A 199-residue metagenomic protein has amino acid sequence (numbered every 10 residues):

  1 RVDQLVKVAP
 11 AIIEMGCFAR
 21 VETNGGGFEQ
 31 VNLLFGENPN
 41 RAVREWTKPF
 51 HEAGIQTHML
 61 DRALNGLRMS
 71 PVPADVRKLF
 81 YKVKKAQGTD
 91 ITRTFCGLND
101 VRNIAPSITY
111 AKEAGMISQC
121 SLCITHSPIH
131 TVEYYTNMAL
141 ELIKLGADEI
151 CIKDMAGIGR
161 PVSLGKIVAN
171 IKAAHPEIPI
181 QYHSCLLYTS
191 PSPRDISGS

Functional and structural regions predicted by a protein language model:
K7-N24: Catalytic domains of carbohydrate-active enzymes, especially glycoside hydrolases
I13-E14, K85, I143: Non-catalytic positions within long, well-ordered alpha-helices that form the structural scaffold/packing of enzyme
C17-A19, H51-T57, T89-D90, A114-M116 (+2 more regions): Short, well-ordered coil/turn segments that N-cap beta-strands
G25-P106, I117, L122-T136: Active-site beta->alpha loop and helix N-cap motifs at the rims of alpha/beta catalytic domains
N137-H175, P179, L187-S190: Catalytic core of soluble alpha/beta enzymes
Y188-S199: Single conserved hydrophobic/aromatic residue that forms the stacking wall/gate of nucleotide- or nucleobase-binding
